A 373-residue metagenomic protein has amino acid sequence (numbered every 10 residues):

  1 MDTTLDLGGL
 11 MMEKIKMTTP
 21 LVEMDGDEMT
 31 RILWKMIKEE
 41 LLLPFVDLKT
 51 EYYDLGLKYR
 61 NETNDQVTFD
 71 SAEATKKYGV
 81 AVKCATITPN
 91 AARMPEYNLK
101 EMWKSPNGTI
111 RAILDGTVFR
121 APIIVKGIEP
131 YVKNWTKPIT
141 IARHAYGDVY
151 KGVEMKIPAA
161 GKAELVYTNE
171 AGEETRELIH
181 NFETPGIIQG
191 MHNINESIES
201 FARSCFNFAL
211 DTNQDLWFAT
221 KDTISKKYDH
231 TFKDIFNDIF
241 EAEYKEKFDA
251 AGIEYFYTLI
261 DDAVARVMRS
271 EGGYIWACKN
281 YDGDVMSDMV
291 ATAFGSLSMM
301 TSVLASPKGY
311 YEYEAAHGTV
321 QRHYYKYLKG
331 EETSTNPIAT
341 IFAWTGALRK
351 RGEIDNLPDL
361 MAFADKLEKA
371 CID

Functional and structural regions predicted by a protein language model:
M1-M11: Short, Lys/Arg-enriched N-terminal segments with co-localized hydrophobic residues within the first ~10-30 amino acids
E13-T19, M29-W34, E39-T63, A72-T75: N-terminal alpha-helical transmembrane segments of multi-pass membrane transport and channel/translocase proteins
M17-M36, E40, L165-T258: Glycine-rich phosphate/diphosphate-binding loop of Rossmann-like nucleotide-binding domains
V46-Y52, T212-T220, Y244-Y257, G352-A364 (+1 more regions): Flexible, glycine/charged-enriched surface loops at secondary-structure junctions
K58-E174, Y281, V285: N-terminal glycine-rich phosphate/adenylate-binding segment common to multiple enzyme folds
R60-E73, Y244-G273: A structured beta-alpha segment of the ubiquitous adenosine-cofactor-binding alpha/beta core
V267-K366, A370: Glycine-rich phosphate/nucleotide-binding loop
